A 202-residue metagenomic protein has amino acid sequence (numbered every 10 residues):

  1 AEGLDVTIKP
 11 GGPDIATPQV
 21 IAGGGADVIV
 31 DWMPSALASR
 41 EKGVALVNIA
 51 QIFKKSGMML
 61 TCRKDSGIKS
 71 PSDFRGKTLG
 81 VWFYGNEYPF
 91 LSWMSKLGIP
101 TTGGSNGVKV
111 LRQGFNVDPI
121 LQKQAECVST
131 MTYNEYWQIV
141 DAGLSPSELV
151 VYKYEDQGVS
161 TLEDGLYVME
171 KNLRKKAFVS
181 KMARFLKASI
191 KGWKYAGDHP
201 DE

Functional and structural regions predicted by a protein language model:
A1-Q122, E126-Y133, Y152-Y154, V159-S160: Short, glycine-/small- and polar/acidic-enriched structural segments that line small-molecule recognition paths
P34, S66, Q113-E202: Pocket-lining segment of extracytoplasmic ligand-binding domains
